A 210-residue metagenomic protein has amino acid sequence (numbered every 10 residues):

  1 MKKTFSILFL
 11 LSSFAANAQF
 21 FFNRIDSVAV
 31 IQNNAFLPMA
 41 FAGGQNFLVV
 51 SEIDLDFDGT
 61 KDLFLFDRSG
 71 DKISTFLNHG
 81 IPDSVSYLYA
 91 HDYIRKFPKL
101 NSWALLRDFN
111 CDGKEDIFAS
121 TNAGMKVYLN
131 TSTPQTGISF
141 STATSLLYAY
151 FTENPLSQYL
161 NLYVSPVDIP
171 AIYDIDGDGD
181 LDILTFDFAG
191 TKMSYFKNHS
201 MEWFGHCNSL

Functional and structural regions predicted by a protein language model:
M1-F22: Bacterial Sec-dependent N-terminal signal peptides
Q19-G44, H79-K99, T131-S165, S200-L210: Blade-edge motifs of beta-propeller repeat domains
I31-S69: Beta-strand-rich domains and repeat architectures in extracellular enzymes and scaffolds, especially beta-propellers
L48-L55, L100-F109, P166-I175: Beta-propeller blade termini
F57-D67, C111-S120, G177-D187: Acidic/hydrophobic-patterned starts of short beta strands in beta-sheet-rich repeat architectures
D71-F76, G124-L129, T191-K197: Structural motif
V85-N130: Surface-exposed, polar helix/loop patches in the mature regions of secreted/periplasmic/lumenal proteins that form
Y163-S200: Repeat-solenoid scaffold signature
